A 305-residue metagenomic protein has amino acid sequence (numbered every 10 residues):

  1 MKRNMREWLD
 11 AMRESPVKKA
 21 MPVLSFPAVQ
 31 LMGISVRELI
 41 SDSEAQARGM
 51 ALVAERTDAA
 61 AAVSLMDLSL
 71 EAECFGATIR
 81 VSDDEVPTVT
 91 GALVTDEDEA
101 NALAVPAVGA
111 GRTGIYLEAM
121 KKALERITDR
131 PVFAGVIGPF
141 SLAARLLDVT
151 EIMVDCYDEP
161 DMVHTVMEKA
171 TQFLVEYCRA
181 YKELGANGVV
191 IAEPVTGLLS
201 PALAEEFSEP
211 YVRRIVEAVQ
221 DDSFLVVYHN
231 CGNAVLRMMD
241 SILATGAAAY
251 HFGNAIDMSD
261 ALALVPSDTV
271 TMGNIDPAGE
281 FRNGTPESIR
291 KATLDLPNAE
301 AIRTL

Functional and structural regions predicted by a protein language model:
M1-A28, V36, A107-L305: Active-site loop segments of alpha/beta catalytic cores
S25-Q30, D67-E71: Short active-site-proximal "capping" loops at secondary-structure junctions
G33-I34, S69-D84: Glycine-rich loop at the start of a catalytic domain that most often binds anionic cofactors/ligands
I34-D42: Surface-exposed strand-loop-strand hairpins of Gram-negative outer-membrane beta-barrel proteins
A45-M66, R179-N187, A244-A247: Catalytic domains of carbohydrate-active enzymes, especially glycoside hydrolases
L68-E71, V86-P87, P139-S141: A short acidic, glycine/proline-enriched capping/turn motif at secondary-structure boundaries, especially helix N-cap
I79-D83, V89-A92, A144-M153: Short, flexible, mixed-charge acidic loops at enzyme active sites
D84-K122: A gly/proline- and charged-residue-enriched helix-loop-helix capping module
